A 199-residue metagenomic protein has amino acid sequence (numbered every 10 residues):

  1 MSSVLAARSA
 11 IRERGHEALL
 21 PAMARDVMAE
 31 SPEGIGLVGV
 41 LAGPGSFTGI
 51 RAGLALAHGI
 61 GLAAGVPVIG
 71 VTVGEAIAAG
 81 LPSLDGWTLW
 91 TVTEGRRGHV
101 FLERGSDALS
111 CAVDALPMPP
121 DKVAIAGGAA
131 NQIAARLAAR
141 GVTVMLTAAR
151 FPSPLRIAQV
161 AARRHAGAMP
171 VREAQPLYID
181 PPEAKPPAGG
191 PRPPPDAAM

Functional and structural regions predicted by a protein language model:
M1-P44: N-terminal beta-alpha supersecondary unit
M1-S3, I11-A18, I69-M199: Oxyanion-binding and handling regions
A24, A57, A78: Generic structural marker for isolated residues within well-ordered, non-membrane alpha-helices of soluble domains
L37-V68, V73: DPxDG-like acidic metal-binding loop motif
